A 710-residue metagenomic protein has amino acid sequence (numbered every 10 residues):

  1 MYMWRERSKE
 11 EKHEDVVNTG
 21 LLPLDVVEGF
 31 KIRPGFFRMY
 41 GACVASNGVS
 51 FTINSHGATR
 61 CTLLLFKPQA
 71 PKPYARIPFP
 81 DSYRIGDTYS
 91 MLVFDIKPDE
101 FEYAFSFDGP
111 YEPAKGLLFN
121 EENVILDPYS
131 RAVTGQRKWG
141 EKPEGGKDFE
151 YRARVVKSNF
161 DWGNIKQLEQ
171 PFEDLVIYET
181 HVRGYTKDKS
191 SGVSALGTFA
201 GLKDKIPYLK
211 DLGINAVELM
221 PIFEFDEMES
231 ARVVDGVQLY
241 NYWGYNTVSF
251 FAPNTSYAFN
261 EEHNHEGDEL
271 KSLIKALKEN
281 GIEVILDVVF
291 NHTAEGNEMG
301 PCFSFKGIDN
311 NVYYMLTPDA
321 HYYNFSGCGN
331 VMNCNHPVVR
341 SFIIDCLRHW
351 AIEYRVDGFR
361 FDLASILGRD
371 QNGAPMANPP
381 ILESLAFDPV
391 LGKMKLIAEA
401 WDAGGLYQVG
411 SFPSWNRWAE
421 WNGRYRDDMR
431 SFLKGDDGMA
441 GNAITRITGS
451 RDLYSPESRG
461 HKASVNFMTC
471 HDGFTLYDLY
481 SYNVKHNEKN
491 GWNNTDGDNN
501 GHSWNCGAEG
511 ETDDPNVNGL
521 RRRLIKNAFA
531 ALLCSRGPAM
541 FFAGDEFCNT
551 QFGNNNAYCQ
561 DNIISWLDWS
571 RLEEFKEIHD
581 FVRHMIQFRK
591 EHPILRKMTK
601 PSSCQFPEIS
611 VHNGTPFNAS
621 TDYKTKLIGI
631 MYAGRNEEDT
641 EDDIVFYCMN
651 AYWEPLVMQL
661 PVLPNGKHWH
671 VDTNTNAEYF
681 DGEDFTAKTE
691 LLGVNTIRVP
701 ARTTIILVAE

Functional and structural regions predicted by a protein language model:
Y2-Y178, R183, D204, L209 (+5 more regions): Carbohydrate-interacting/catalytic domains
T59, N215-V217, D357, P538-A539: Short acidic/polar active-site loop segments enriched in Thr and Asp
Y103, F107-N164, E227-T247, A252 (+3 more regions): Core domains of carbohydrate- and sulfate-ester-processing enzymes
S130-T134, R355, G368-N372, A377-A543 (+6 more regions): Conserved alpha/beta catalytic core and glycan-binding cleft of carbohydrate-active enzymes
V176-Y178, V217, V284-L286, F359 (+2 more regions): Hydrophobic faces of well-ordered beta-strands that scaffold small-molecule active sites in alpha/beta enzyme cores
H181-V356, L363-P389, L406, L453: Substrate-binding/active-site clefts of carbohydrate-active enzymes
K189-K203, Y482-N487, F680-G693: Short, polar loop/linker segments at the starts of domains and inter-domain junctions
G201-D204, V217-E218, H265-S272, V284 (+12 more regions): Generic recognition of stable, solvent-exposed alpha-helical segments in well-folded globular domains
